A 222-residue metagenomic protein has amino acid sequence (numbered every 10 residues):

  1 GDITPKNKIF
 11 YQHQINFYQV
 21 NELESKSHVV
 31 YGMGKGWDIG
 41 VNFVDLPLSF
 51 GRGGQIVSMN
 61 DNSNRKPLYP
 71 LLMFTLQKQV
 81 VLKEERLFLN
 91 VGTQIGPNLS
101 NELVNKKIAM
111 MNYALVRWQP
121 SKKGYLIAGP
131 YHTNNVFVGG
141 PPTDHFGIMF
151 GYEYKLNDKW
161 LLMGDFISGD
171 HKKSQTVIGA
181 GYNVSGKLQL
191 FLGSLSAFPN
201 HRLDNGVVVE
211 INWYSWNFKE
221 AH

Functional and structural regions predicted by a protein language model:
G1-V138, D144-H222: Transmembrane beta-barrel domains of Gram-negative outer membranes and organellar outer membranes
